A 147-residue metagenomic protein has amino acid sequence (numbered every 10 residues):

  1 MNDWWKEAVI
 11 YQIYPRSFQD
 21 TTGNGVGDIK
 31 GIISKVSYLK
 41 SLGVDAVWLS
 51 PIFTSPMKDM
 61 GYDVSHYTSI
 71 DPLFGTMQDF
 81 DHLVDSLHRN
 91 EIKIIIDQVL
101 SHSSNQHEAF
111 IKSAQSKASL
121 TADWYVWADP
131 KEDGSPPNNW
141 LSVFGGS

Functional and structural regions predicted by a protein language model:
M1-I10, Y14, M60, S104-S147: Alpha-amylase-like alpha-glycosidases and glucanotransferases acting on alpha-linked glucans and related
A8-Q12, A46, E91-I95: Structural preference for beta-strand elements that scaffold enzyme active sites
I13, L39, L49, Y67 (+2 more regions): Conserved, mostly hydrophobic/aromatic
R16, I52, V99-S101: Active-site beta-loop-alpha junctions enriched in small/polar residues
V26-Y38: Short, acidic/polar
I32-K35, T76-L83: A general structural detector for well-ordered alpha-helical segments in enzyme core domains, enriched
K40-D79, I92, S104-N105: Aromatic-lined carbohydrate-binding/catalytic grooves of carbohydrate-active enzymes
L83-Q115: Hydrophobic or amphipathic alpha-helical targeting/insertion segments
